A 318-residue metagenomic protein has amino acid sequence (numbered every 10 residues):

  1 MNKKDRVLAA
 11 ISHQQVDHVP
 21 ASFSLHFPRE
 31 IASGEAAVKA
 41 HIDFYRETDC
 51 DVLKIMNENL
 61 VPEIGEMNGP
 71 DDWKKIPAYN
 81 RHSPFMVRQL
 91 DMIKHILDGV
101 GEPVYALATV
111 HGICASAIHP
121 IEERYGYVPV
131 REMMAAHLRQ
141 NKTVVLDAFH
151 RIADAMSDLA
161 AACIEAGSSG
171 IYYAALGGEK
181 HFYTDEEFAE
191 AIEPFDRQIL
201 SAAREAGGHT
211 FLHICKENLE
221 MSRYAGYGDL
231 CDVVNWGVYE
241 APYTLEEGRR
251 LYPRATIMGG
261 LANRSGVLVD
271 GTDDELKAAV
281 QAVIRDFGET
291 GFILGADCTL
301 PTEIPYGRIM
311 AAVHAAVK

Functional and structural regions predicted by a protein language model:
M1-I31, E35, A40, D51 (+2 more regions): Active-site loop segments of alpha/beta catalytic cores
R46-I64: Short N-terminal amphipathic alpha-helices
E58-I76: A short glycine/small-residue-enriched secondary-structure motif
